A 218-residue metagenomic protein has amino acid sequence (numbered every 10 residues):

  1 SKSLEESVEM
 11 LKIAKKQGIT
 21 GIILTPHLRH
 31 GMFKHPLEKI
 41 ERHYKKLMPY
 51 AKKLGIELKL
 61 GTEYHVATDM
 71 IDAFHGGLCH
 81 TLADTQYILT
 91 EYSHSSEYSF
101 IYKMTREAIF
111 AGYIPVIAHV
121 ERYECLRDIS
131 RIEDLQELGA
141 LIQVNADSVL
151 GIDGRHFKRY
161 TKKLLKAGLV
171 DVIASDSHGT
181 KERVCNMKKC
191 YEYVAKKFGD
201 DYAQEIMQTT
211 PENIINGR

Functional and structural regions predicted by a protein language model:
S1-G55: An N-terminally biased module of ancient metal coordination in phosphate/nucleic-acid-related enzymes
E6-M10, H43-L47, M104, R131 (+3 more regions): A general structural detector for well-ordered alpha-helical segments in enzyme core domains, enriched
K15, I109, L165-K166: Non-catalytic positions within long, well-ordered alpha-helices that form the structural scaffold/packing of enzyme
P26, H119, D176, P211: Conserved, mostly hydrophobic/aromatic
L28-M32, H65-A67, R122-L126, V149-I152 (+1 more regions): Active-site environment of divalent metal-dependent phosphoester hydrolases
K34-Q143: Extended substrate/RNA-proximal surfaces in nucleic-acid metabolism proteins
L169-V184: Short acidic/histidine-rich active-site segments
M187, Y191-R218: Mid-to-C-terminal alpha-helical segments outside catalytic/metal-binding sites
